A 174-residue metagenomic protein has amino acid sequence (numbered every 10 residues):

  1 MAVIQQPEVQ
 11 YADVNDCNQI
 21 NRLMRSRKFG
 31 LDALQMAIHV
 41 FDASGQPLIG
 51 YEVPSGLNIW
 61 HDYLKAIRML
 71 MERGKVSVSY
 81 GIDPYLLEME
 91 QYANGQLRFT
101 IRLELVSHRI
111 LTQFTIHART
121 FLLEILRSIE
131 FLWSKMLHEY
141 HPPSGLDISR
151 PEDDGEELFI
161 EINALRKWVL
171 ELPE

Functional and structural regions predicted by a protein language model:
M1-D62, Y80-I82, Q91: N-terminal low-complexity, intrinsically disordered segments
L23, D42, Q46, G50 (+4 more regions): A near-ubiquitous, low-amplitude feature marking generic local secondary-structure context
S26-K28, K75-S77, D153: Short, flexible coil/linker segments at or flanking structured domains
V53-K75, L122-W133: DNA replication sliding-clamp ring fold and its partner-interaction surfaces
V76-E124: An exposed acidic His-Trp-rich patch
R109-E174: Mixed-charge, glycine-accented linear interaction segment located at domain edges/termini
